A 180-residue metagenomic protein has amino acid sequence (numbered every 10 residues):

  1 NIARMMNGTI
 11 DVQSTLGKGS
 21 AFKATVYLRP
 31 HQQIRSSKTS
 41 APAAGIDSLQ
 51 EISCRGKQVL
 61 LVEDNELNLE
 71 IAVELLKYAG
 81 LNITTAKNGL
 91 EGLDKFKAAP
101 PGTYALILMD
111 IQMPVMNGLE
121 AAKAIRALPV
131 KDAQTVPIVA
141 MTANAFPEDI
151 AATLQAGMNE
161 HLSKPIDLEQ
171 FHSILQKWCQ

Functional and structural regions predicted by a protein language model:
N1-Q180: C-terminal compact regulatory domains
